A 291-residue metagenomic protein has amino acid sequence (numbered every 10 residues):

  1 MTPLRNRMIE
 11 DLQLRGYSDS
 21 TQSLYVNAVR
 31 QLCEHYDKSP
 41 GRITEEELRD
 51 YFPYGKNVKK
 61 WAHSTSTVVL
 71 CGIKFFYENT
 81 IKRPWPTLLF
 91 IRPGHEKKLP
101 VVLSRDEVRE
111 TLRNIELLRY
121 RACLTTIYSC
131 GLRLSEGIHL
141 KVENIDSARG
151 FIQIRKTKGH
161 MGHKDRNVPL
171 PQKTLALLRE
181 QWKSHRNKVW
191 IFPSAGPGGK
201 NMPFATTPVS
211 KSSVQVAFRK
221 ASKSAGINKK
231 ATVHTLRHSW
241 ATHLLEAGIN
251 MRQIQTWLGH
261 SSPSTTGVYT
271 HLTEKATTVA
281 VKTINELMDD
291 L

Functional and structural regions predicted by a protein language model:
M1-L291: Conserved catalytic core of the tyrosine transesterase superfamily
